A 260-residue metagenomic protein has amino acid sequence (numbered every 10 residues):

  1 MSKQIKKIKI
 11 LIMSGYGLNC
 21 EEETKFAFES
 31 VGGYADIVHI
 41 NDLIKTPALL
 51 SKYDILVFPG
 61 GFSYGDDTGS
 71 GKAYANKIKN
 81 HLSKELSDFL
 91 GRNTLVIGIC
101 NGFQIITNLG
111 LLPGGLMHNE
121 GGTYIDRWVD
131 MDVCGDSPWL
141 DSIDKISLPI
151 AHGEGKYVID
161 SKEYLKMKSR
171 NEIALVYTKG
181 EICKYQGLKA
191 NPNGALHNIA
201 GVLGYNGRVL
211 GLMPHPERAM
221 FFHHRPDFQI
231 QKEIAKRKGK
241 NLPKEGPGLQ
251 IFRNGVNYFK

Functional and structural regions predicted by a protein language model:
M1-I99, F103-P113, H118-I125, E163-K168 (+2 more regions): N-terminal beta1-alpha1 cap of cysteine-dependent amidohydrolase-like domains
L18-C20, S63-G65, Q104, P138-W139 (+4 more regions): Short, acidic Gly/Pro/Ser/Thr-rich loop/turn segments
V57, I146-A151, V202, R208-M213: Short hydrophobic-aromatic micro-motifs
D88, W139, V202-Y205: A short acidic-Thr-Gly-centered motif at the start of a beta-strand
R92-N93, D144, G207: Alpha-helical hydrophobic/aromatic positions enriched in membrane-embedded helices and signal peptides
L111-A200: Pocket-forming structural segment of enzyme catalytic cores
M213-P214, E245: C-terminal amphipathic/interface module of NAD(P)-dependent oxidoreductases and related NAD-binding regulators
